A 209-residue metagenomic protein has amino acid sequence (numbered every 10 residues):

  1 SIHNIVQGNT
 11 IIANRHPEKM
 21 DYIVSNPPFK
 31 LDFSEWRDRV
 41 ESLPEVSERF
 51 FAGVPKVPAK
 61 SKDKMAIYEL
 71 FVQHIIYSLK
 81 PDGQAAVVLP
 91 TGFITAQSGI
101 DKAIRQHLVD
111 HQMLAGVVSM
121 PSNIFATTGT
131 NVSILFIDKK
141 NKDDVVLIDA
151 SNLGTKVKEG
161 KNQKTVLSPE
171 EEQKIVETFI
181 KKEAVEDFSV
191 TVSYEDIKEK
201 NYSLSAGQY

Functional and structural regions predicted by a protein language model:
S1-P17: S-adenosyl-L-methionine
A13-Y209: A conserved structural/catalytic subdomain of Rossmann-like adenosyl-cofactor enzymes
